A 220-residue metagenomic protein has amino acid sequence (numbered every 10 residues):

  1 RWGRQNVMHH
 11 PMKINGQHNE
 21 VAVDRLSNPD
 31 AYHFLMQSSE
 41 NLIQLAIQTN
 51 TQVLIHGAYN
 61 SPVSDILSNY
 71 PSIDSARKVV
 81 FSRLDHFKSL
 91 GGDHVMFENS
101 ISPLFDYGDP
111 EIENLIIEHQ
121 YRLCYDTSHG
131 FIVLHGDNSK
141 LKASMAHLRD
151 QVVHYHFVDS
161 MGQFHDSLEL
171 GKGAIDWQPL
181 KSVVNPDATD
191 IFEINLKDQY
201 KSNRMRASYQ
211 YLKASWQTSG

Functional and structural regions predicted by a protein language model:
R1-M12: Glycine/small-residue-rich interface belts in oligomeric ring/scaffold proteins and their assembly partners
R4, D85, S89-G92, D150 (+2 more regions): Generic surface-pattern signal
V7-M8, L54, H154: Intrinsically disordered, low-complexity regions enriched for glutamine and histidine
H10-I14, G57-S61, I101, M161 (+1 more regions): Short, flexible active-site-adjacent loop segments at beta-strand->alpha-helix junctions, enriched in small/polar
G16-N19, V23-D24, Y32-I43, I47-T51 (+3 more regions): Histidine-acidic metal/acid-base catalytic patches
Q17-L123: Active-site acidic/histidine proton-transfer and metal-coordination neighborhood in alpha/beta enzyme cores
